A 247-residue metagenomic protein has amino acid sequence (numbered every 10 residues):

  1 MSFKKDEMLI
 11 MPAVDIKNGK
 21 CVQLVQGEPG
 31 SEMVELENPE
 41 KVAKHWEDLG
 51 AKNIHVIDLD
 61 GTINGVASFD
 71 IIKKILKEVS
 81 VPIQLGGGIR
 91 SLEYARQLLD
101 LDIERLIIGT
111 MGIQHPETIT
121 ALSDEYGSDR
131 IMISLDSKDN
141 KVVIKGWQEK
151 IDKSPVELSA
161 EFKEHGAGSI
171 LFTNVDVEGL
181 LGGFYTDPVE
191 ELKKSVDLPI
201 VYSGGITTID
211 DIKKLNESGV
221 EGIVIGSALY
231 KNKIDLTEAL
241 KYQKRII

Functional and structural regions predicted by a protein language model:
L9, E78-L85, S128-M132, K145-W147 (+1 more regions): Short beta-strand/loop segments at the ligand-binding rim of alpha/beta enzyme cores
D15, W46, I54, L98 (+4 more regions): Conserved, mostly hydrophobic/aromatic
K17-V22, Q26-G30, R96-L99, I103-E178: Conserved anion-binding
E35-W46, S91-R96, I151-E161, I212: Short, acidic/polar
D48-L49, H55, L59-L101, T186-E190: N-terminal active-site wall of soluble small-molecule enzyme domains
H55-D58, Q84, I107-I108, M132 (+2 more regions): Conserved beta-strand positions in the central sheet of alpha/beta enzyme cores
I83-D102, V189, K193-G222: Catalytic cores of alpha/beta
D100-T118, D176, G205-T208, S218-E238: Glycine-rich phosphate-binding active-site loops on the catalytic face of alpha/beta enzymes
